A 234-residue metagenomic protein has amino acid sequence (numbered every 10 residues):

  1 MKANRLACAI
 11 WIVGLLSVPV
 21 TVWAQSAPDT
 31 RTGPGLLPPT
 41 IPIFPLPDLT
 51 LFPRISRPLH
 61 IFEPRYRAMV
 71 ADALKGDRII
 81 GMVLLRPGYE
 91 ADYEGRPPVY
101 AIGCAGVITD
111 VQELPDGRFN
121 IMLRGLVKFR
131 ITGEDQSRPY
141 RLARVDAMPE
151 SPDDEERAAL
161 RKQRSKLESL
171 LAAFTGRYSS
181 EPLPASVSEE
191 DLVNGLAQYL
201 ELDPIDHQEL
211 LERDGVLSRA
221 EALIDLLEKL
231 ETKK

Functional and structural regions predicted by a protein language model:
M1-W11: Bacterial N-terminal signal peptides that target proteins for export
A9-P19: Bacterial N-terminal signal peptides
Q25-K234: N-terminal low-complexity, acidic/polar interaction/targeting segments
